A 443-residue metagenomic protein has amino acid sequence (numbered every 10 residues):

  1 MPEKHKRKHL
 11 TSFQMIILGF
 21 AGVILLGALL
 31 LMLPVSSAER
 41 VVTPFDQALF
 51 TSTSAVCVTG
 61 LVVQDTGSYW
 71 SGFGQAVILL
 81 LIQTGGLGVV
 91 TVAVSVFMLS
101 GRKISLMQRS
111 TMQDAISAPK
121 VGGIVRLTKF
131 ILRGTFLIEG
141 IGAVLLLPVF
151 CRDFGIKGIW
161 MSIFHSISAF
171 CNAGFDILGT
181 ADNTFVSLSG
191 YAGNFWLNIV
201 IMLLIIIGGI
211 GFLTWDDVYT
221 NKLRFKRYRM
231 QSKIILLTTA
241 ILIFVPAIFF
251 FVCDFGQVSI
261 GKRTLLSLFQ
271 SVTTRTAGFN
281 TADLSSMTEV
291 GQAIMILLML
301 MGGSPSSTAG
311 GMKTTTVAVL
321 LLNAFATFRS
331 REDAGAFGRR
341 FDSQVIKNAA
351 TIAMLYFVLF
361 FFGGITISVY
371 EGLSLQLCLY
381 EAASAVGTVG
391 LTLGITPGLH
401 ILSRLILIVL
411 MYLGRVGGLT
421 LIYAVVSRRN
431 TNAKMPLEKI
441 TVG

Functional and structural regions predicted by a protein language model:
M1-G443: Membrane-proximal intracellular helices of multi-pass ion channels
